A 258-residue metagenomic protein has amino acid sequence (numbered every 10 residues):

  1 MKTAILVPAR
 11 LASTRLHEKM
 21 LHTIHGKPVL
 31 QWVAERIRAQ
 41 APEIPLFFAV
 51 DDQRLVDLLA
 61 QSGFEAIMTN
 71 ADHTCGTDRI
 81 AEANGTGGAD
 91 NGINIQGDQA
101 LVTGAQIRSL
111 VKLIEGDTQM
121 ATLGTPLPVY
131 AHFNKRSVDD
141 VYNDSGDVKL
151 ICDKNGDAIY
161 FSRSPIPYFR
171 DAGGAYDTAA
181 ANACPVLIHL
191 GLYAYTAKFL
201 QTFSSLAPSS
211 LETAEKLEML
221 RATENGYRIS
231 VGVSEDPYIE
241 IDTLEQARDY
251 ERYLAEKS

Functional and structural regions predicted by a protein language model:
K2-V50: N-terminal glycine-rich phosphate-binding loop and ensuing alpha1 helix
I5, L46-F48, G92, A158 (+1 more regions): Hydrophobic/aromatic residues located in beta-strands of well-ordered beta-sheets within soluble catalytic
P8, N94-Q96, L123-P126: Short beta-strand segments
E43, A89, G116-M120, Y227: Short, high-confidence coil segments that cap the C-terminus of an alpha-helix and link into the following beta-strand
R54-K112: Short phosphate-binding loop-to-helix
T103-L206: Conserved core of the sugar-phosphate nucleotidyltransferase
F161, G174-S258: Conserved alpha/beta core of the MobA/IspD/sugar-nucleotide pyrophosphorylase nucleotidyltransferase superfamily
